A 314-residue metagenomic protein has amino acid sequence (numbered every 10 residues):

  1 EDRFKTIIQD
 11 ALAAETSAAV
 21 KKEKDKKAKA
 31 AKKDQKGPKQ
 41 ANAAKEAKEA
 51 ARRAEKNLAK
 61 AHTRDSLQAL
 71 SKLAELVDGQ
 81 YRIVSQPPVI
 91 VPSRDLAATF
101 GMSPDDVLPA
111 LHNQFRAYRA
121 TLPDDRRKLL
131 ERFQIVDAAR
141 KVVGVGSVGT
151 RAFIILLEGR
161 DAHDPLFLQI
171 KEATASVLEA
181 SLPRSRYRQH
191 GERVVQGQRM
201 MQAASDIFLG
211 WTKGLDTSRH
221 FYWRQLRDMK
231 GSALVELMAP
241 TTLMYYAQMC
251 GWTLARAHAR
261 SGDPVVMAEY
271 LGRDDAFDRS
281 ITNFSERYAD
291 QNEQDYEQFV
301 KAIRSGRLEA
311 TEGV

Functional and structural regions predicted by a protein language model:
E1-Q68, N113-V314: Conserved ATP-binding subdomain of kinase catalytic cores across diverse folds
L73-E75, Q80-R126: Catalytic core of tubulin tyrosine ligase-like
